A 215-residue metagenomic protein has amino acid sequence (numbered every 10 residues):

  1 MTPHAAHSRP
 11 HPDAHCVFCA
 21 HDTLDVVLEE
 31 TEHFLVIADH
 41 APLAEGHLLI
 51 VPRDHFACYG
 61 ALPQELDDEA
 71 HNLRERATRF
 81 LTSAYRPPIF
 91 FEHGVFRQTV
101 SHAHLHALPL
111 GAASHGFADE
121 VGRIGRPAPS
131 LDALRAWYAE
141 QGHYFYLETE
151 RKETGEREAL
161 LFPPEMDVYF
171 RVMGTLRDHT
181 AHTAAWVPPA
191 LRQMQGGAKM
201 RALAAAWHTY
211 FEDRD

Functional and structural regions predicted by a protein language model:
M1-D215: HIT superfamily nucleotide-processing domains
